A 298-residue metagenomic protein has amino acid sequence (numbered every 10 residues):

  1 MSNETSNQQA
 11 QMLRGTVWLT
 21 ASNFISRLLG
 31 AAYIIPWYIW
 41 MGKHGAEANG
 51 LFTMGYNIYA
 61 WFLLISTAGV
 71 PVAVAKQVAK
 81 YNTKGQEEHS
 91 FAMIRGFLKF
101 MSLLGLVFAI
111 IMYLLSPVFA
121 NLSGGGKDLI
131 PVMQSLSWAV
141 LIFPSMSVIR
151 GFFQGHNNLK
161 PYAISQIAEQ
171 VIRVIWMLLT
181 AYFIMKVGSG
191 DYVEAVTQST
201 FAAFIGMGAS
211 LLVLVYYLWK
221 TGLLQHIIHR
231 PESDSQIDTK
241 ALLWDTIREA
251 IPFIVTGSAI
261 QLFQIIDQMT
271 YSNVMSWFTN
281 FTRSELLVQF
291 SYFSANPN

Functional and structural regions predicted by a protein language model:
M1-A32, E88, A92, D234-G257: N-terminal membrane topogenesis motif
Y38-A60, Y192, V196-T197, L242-E249 (+1 more regions): Interfacial/gating helices of multi-pass transporter permease domains
N49-L51, Q86-F100, I130-P131, S284-L287: Membrane-interface alpha-helices at helix entry/exit sites of multi-pass transporters
T53-Q77, L141, A295-N298: Small-residue-rich midsections of specific transmembrane alpha-helices
T67-K99, G155-K160: Transmembrane-helix boundary and interhelical linker motifs in polytopic inner-membrane proteins
V107-I130: Short membrane-interface helical motifs at transmembrane helix boundaries in multi-pass membrane transporters
F143-S165: Membrane-interface junctions at transmembrane-helix termini in multi-pass inner-membrane proteins
S165-L178, G188-L223: Hydrophobic alpha-helical transmembrane segments
